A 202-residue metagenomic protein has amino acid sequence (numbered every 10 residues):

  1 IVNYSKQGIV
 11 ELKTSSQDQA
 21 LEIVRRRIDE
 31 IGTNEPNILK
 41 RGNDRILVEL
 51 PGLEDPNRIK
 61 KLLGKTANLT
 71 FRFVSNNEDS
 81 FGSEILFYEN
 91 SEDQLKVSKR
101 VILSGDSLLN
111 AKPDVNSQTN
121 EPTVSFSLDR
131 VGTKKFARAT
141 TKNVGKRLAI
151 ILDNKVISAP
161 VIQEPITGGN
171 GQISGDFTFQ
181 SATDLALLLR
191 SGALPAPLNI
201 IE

Functional and structural regions predicted by a protein language model:
I1-E202: A structural signal for conserved, well-ordered secondary-structure elements that form binding/interaction cores
